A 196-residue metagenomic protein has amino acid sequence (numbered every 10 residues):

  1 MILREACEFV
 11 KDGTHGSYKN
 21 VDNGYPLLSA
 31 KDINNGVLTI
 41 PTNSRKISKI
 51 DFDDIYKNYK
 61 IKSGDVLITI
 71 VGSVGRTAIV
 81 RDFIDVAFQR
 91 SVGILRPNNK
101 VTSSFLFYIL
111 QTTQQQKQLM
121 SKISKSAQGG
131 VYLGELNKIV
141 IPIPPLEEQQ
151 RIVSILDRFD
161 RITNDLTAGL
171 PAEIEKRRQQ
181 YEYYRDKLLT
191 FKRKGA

Functional and structural regions predicted by a protein language model:
M1-G13, G169, E173-Q179, Y184: Non-catalytic DNA-recognition/assembly elements of restriction-modification systems
M1-T39, D53: Low-complexity, Lys/Gly-biased intrinsically disordered segments
L3, Y25, I61, L67 (+2 more regions): Short, structured motif recognition centered on aromatic/hydrophobic residues
T14-H15, P41, I55, K125 (+1 more regions): Short, solvent-exposed loop/turn positions at domain surfaces that link secondary-structure elements or cap domain
S29, I50-Q111: A short beta-sheet element
L38, Q114-Q116: Conserved loop->alpha-helix
V86-G93, S124-P145: A short glycine-rich beta-alpha junction/loop motif
